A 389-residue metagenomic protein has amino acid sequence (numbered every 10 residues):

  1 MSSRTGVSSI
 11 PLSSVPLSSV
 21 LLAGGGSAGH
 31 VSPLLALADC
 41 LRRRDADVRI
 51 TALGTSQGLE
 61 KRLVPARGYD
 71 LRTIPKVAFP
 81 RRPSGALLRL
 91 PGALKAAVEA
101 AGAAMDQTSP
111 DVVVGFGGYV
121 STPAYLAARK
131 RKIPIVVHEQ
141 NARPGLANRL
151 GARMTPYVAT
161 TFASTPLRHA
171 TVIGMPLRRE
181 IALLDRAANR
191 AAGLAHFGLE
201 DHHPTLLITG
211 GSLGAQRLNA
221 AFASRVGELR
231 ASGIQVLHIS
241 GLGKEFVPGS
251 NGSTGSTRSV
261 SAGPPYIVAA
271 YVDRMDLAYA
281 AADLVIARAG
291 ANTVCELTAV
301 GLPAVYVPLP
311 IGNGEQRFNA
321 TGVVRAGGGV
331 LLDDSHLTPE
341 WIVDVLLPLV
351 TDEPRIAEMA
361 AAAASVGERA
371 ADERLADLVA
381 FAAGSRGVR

Functional and structural regions predicted by a protein language model:
G6, V20-S27, D47-G102, I173 (+1 more regions): Conserved nucleotide-sugar phosphate-binding/catalytic loop shared by glycosyltransferases and other
G58, L63-P65, N189-A195, L199-V285 (+3 more regions): Donor-nucleotide binding loops and adjacent catalytic segments primarily of GT-B fold Leloir glycosyltransferases
A100-V113, S121-V136, R149-M154: Glycosyltransferases and closely related glycan-assembly transferases that use nucleotide-activated donors
R129-A191, H196: Active-site-proximal region of nucleotide-activated glycan assembly enzymes, centered on histidine/acidic-rich loops
R131, A280-A282, E296-V307, A326: Conserved donor-binding/catalytic loop of nucleotide-activated donor transferases
N189, V330, E340-G367, S385: Conserved donor-nucleotide binding/catalytic region of nucleotide-linked donor-dependent transferases
A304, G322-S335, L347-P348: A short acidic/histidine/glycine-rich donor-binding loop in glycosyltransferase catalytic cores
E368-R389: C-terminal alpha-helical cap of glycosyltransferases
